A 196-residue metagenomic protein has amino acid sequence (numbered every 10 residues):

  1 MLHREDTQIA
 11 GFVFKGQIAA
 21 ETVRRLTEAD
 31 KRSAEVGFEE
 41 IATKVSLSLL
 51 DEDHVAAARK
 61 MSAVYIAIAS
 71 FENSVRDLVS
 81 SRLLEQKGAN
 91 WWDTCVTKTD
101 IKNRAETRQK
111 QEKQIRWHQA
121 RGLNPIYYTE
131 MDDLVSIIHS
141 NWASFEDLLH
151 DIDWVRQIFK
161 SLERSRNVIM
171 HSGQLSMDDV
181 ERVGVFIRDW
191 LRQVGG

Functional and structural regions predicted by a protein language model:
M1-G196: Amphipathic alpha-helical interface elements
